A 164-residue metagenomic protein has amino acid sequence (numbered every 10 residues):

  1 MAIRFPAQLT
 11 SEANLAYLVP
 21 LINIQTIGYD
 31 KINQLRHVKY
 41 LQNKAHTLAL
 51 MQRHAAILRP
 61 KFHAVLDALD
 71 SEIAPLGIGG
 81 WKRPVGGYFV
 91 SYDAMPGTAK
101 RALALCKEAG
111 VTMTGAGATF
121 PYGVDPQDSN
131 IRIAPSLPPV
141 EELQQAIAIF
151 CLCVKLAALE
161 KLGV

Functional and structural regions predicted by a protein language model:
M1-V164: PLP-dependent class I/II
